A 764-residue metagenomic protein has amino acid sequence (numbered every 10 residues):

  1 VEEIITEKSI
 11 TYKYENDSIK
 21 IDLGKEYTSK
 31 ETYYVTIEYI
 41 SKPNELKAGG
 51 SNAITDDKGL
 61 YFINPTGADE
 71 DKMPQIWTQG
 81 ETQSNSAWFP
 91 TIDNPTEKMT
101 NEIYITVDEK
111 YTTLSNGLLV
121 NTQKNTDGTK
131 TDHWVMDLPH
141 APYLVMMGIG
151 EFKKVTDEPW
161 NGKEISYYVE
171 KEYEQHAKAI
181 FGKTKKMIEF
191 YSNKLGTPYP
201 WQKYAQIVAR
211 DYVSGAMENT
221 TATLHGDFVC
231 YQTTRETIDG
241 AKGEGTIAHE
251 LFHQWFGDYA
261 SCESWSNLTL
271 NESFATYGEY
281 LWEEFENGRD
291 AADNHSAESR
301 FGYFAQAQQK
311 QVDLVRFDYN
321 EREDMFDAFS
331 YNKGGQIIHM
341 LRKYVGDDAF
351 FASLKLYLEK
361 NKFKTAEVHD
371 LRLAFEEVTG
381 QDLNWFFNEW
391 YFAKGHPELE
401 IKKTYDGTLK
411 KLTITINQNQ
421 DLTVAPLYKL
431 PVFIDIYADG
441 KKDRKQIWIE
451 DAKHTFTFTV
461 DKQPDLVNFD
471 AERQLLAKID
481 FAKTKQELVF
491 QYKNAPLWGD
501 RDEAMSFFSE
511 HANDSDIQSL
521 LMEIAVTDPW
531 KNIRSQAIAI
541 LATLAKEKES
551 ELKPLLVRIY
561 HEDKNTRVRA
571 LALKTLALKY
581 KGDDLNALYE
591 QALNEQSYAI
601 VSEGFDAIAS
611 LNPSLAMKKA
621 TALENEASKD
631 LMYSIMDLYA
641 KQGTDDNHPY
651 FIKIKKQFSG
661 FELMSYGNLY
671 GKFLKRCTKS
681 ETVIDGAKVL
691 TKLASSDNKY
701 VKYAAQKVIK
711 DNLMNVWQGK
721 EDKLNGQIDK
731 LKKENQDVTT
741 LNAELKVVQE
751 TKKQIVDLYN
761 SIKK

Functional and structural regions predicted by a protein language model:
V1-Q202, D327-A328, K343-V345, N361 (+3 more regions): Acidic/His-enriched low-complexity segments
D17, W134, W160-N161, S166-I416: Hydrophobic alpha-helical and helix-loop surface patches within well-folded domains that function as non-catalytic
L46-F62, L114-G117, L144-M147, K178-A179 (+9 more regions): Short, solvent-exposed loop/turn and secondary-structure capping segments
Q79, V107, T112, K130 (+8 more regions): Non-catalytic accessory/interaction domains
R473-A477, G499-N513, E523, N532-E547 (+10 more regions): Structural detector for internal amphipathic alpha-helices that build alpha-solenoid repeat scaffolds
F481-Q491, N513-V526, K546-H561, Y580-N594 (+4 more regions): Amphipathic alpha-helical scaffolding segments comprising HEAT/armadillo-like alpha-solenoid repeats
G667-A743, V747: Extended alpha-helical scaffolding segments
